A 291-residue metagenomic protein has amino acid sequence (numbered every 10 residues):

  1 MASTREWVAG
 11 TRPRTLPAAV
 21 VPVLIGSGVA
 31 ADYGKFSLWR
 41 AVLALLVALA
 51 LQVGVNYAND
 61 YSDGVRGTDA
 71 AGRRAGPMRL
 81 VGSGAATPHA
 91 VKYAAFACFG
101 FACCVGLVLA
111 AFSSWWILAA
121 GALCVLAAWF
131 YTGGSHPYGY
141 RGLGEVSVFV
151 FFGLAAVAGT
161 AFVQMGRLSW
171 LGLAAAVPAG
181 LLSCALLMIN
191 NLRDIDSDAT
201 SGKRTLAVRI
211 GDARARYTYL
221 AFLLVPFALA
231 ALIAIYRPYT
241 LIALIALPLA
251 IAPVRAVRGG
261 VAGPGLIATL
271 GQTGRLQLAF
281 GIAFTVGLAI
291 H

Functional and structural regions predicted by a protein language model:
M1-W39, L43, V47, H136: Topogenic membrane-insertion module of multi-pass membrane proteins
P17-G26, V146-A161, V208-D212, G271-F284: Small-residue-rich segments of transmembrane alpha-helices in multi-pass membrane proteins, especially helix faces
V23-L24, Y33-A58, L118-W129, L171-I189: Membrane-embedded alpha-helical segments that form the functional core of polytopic membrane enzymes, especially those
A50-A75, A185-A207: Acidic (Asp/Glu-rich) catalytic motifs at the cytosolic membrane interface
A71-F112, L206-P238, G274-F280: Multi-pass membrane catalytic core of lipid/isoprenoid biosynthesis enzymes
R79-R167: Intramembrane alpha-helical segments
S147-I195, S201, A213-R216: Functional transmembrane core segments of multi-pass inner-membrane proteins
I235-H291: Extended hydrophobic alpha-helices typical of membrane-associated regions
